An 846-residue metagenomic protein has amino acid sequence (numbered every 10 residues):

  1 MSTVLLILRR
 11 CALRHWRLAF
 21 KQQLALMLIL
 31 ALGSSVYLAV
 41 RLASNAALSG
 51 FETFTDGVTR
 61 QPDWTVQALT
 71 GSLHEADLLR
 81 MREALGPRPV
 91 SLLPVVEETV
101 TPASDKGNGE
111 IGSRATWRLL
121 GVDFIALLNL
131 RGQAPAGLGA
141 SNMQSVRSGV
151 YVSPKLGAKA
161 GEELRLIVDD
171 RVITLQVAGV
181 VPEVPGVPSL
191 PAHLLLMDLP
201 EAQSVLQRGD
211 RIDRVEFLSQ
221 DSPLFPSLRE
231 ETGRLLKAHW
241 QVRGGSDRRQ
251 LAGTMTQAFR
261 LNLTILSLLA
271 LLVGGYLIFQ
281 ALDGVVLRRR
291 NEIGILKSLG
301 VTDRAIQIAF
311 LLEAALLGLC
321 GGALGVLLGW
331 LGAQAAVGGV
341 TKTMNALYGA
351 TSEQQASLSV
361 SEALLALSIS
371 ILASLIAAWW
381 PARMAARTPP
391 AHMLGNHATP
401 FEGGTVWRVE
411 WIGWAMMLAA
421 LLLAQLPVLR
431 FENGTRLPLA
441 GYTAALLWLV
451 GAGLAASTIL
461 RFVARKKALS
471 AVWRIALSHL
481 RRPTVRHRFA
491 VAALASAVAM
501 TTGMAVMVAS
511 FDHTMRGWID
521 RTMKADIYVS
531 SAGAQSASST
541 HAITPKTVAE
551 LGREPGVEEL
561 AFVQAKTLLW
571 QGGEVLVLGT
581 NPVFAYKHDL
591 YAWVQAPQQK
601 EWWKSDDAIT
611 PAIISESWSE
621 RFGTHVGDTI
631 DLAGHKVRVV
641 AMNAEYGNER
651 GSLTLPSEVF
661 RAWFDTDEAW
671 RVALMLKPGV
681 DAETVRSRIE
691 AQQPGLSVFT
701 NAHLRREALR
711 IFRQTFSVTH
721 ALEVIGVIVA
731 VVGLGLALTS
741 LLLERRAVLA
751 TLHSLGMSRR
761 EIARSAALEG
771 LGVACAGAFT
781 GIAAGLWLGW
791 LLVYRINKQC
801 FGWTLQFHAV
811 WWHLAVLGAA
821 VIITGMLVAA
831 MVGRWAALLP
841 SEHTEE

Functional and structural regions predicted by a protein language model:
M1-L6, R10-L26, R234, A258-L261 (+5 more regions): Alpha-helical transmembrane segments, especially those used as permease/efflux helices and single-pass anchors
S2-L272, G284-L287, D303, T343 (+3 more regions): Membrane transport/envelope proteins' first extracytoplasmic loop
L18, Q22-L24, S34-P62, D283 (+5 more regions): Alpha-helical transmembrane segments
F20-N45, Q257-N291, A315-G329, I369-I376 (+6 more regions): Hydrophobic alpha-helical transmembrane segments of multi-pass inner-membrane transport and secretion
T65-S72, T458-Q598, E616, E707 (+1 more regions): Juxtamembrane segments of multi-pass membrane proteins
S113-G157, A537, P545-V626: Short beta-strand boundary microenvironments
F279-L282, A315-Y348, S361-R387, W414-R430 (+5 more regions): Small-residue-rich transmembrane alpha-helices
